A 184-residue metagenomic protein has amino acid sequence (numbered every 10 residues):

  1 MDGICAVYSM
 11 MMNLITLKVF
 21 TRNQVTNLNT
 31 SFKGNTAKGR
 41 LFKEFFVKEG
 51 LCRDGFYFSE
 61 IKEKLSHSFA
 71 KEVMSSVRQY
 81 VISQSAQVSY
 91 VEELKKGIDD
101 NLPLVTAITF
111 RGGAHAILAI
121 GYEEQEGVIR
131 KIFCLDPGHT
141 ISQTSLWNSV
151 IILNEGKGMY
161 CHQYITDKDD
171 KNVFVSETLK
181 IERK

Functional and structural regions predicted by a protein language model:
M1-I82: Cysteine-nucleophile protease catalytic domains, especially the papain-like/related folds used in DUB/UBL proteases
Q24, T30, C52-E63, S89-E92 (+3 more regions): General structural signal for secondary-structure boundaries
T36, L41, D99, E123 (+1 more regions): Compositionally biased, intrinsically disordered low-complexity regions
S59-V73, H115-E123, S145-L153: Hydrophobic transmembrane alpha-helix bundles
V81-C134: Active-site-adjacent substructure of cysteine-protease-like catalytic cores
Y122-K184: Noncatalytic regulatory segments and standalone regulatory/sensor domains
